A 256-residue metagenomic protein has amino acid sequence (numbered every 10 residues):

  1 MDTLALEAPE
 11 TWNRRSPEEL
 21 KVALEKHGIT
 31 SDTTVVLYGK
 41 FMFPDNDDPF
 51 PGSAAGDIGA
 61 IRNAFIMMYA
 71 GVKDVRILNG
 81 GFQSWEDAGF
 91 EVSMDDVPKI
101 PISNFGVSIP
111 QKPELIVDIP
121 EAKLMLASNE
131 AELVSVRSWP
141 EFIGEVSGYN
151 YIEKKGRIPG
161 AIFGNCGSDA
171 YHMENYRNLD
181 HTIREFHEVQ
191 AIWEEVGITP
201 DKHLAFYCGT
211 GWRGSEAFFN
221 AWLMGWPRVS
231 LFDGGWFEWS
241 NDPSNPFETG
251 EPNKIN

Functional and structural regions predicted by a protein language model:
M1-T33, K40-P51, L126-P200, E251-N253: Positively charged, proline/Ser/Thr-rich regional signature most characteristic of the Rhodanese/CDC25-like
R14-P120, M125-S128, R213-V229, G234-G235: Thiolate-centered catalytic microenvironments shared by cysteine-dependent enzyme domains
I77, M94, S135, F163-N165 (+2 more regions): Structural signal for conserved beta-strand scaffold positions within catalytic alpha/beta enzyme cores
N79, V136, Y207-G209: Short His-Asn-centered micro-motif
S93-D95, Y151-I152, P246-G250: Short, hinge-like loop/turn segments at secondary-structure boundaries
I102, T249-N256: N-terminal glycine-rich dinucleotide-binding loop that anchors FAD/FMN and/or NAD(P) in oxidoreductases
A191, V196-P252: C-terminal soluble interaction/assembly domains
